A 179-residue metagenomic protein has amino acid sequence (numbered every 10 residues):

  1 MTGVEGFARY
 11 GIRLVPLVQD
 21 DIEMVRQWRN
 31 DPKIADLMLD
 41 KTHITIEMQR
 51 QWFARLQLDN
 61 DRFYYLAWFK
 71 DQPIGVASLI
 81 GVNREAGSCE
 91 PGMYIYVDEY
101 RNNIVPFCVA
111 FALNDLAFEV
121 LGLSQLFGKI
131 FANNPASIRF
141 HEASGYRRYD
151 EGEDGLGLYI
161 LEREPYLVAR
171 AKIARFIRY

Functional and structural regions predicted by a protein language model:
M1-I22, R29-D31, F69-Y179: Acyl-donor (CoA/ACP) binding surface of acyl/acetyltransferases
Q19-R26, I46, R50, A54: An amphipathic alpha-helix signature
R29, M38, L56-Q57: Hydrophobic residues in alpha-helical segments
K33-Q51: Conserved GNAT-fold acetyl-CoA-binding loop/helix
I34-A35, R62, R147: A general structural signal for well-ordered secondary-structure junctions
I44-E47, L56-L58, I95-Y96: Juxtamembrane/interface motifs at transmembrane-helix termini
A54-L66, G75: A short helix-loop-beta-strand connector motif used in the catalytic cores of GNAT acetyltransferases and, in some
